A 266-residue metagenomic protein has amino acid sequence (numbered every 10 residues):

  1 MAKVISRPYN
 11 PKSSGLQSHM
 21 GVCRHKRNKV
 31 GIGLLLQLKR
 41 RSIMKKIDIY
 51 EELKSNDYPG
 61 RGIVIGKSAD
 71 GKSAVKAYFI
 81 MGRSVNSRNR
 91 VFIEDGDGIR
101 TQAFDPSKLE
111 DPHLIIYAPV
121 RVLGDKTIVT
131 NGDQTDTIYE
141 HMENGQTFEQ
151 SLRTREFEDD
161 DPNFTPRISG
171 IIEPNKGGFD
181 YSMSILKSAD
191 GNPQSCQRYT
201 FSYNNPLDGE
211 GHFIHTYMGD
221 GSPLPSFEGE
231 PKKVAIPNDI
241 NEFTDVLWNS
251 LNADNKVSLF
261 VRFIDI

Functional and structural regions predicted by a protein language model:
S6, S13-S14, S18, S42: Serine residues within intrinsically disordered or low-complexity segments
Y9-N10, H19, H25-N28: Intrinsic-disorder-associated, low-complexity terminal segments enriched in Asp/Asn/His/Tyr and depleted of Lys/Arg
G15, G21, G31-G33: Residue-identity detector for glycine
H25-I43: Short, Lys/Arg-enriched N-terminal segments with co-localized hydrophobic residues within the first ~10-30 amino acids
L38-I266: Conserved short alpha-helical segments that host acidic/polar catalytic motifs at enzyme active sites
